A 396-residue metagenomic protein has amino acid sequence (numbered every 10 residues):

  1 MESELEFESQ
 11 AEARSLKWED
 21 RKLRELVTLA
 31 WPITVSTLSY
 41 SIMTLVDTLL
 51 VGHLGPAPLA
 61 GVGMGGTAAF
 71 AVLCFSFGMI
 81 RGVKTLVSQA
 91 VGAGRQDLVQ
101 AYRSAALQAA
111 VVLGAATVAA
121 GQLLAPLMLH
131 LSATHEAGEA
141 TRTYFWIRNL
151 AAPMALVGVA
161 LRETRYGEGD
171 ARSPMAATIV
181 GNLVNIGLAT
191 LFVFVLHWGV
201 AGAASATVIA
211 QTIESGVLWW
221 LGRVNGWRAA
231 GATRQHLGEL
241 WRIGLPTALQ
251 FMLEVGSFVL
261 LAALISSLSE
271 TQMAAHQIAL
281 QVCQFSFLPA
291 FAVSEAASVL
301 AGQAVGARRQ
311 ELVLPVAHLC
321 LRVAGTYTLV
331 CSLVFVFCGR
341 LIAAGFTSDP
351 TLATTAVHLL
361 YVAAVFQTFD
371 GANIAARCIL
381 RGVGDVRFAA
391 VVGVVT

Functional and structural regions predicted by a protein language model:
M1-A30, V87-M154, V184-G187, V193-L245 (+1 more regions): Short alpha-helical transmembrane segments in multi-pass integral membrane proteins
W18-L49, H53-L54, T67-G82, L86 (+5 more regions): N-terminal transmembrane alpha-helices
T28, V51-F70, E136-T143, V200-A201 (+5 more regions): Interfacial/gating helices of multi-pass transporter permease domains
T28-D47, I147, A151, G158 (+5 more regions): Transmembrane helical elements of multi-pass membrane transporters/channels
I33, T37, T48-L49, G66 (+14 more regions): Transmembrane alpha-helix boundary and packing residues in multipass membrane permease domains and related
L38, I42-A60, L129-H135, L191-W198 (+3 more regions): Helix-terminus/linker motif at the lipid-water interface of multi-pass membrane proteins
L59-Q122, G158-P174, A275-L333, F337-G339 (+2 more regions): Small-residue-rich hydrophobic transmembrane alpha-helices
I179-G187, T396: Small-residue-rich segments of transmembrane alpha-helices in multi-pass membrane proteins, especially helix faces
